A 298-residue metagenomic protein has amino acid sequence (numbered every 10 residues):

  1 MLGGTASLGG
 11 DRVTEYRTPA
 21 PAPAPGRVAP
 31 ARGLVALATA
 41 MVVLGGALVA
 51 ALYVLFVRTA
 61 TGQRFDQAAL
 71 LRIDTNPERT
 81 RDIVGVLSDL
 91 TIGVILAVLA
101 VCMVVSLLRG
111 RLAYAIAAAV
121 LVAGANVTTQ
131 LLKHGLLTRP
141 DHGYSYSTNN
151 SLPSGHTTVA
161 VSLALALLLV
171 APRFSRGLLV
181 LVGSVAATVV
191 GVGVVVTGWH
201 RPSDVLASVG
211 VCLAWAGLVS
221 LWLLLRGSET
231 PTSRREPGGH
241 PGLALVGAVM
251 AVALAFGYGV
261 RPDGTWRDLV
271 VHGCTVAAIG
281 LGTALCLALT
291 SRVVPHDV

Functional and structural regions predicted by a protein language model:
L2-G93, K133-Y144, C274-A278, G282-V298: N-terminal transmembrane-helix/juxtamembrane module of multi-pass inner/ER membrane proteins
A36-A40, V104-G124: Interfacial segments of alpha-helical transmembrane regions
A47-R58, T128-L137, G193-T197, V249-V260: C-terminal TM-helix exit segments that contain a strictly Trp-centered aromatic cap at the helix terminus
L48, A125, T129, V190 (+2 more regions): Alpha-helical transmembrane segments of multipass membrane proteins
L87-G110: Hydrophobic alpha-helical transmembrane segments
V105, T129, K133, L137 (+3 more regions): Membrane-water interface at transmembrane helix exits
I116-S145: Hydrophobic alpha-helical transmembrane segments of integral membrane proteins
Y144-I279: Membrane-embedded catalytic cores of phosphoryl/pyrophosphoryl-handling enzymes
